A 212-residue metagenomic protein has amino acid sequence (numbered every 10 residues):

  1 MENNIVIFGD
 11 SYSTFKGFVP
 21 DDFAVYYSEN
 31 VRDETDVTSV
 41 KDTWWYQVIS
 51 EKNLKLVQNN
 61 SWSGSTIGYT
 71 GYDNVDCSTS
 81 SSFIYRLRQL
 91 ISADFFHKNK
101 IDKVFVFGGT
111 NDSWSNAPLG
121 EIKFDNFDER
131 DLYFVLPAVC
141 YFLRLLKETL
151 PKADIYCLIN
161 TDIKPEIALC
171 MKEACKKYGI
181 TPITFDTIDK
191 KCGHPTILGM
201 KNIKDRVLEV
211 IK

Functional and structural regions predicted by a protein language model:
E2-I5: Extreme N-terminal starter segment of soluble prokaryotic enzymes
I7-S11: Acidic-leg catalytic submotif of subtilisin-like serine proteases
Y12-S13, G199: Short active-site segment of divalent metal-dependent hydrolases/proteases that encodes the spacing between
T14-V19, I67-G68: Short, solvent-exposed loop/turn elements at domain surfaces
P20-D21, V207: Single-residue recognition of alpha-helix boundary sites
A24-G120, H194: Conserved SGNH/GDSL esterase-like catalytic core that processes O-acyl groups on lipids and polysaccharides
S80-K212: Alpha-helical cap/lid subdomain in secreted, periplasmic, or secretory-pathway luminal O-acyl-processing enzymes
